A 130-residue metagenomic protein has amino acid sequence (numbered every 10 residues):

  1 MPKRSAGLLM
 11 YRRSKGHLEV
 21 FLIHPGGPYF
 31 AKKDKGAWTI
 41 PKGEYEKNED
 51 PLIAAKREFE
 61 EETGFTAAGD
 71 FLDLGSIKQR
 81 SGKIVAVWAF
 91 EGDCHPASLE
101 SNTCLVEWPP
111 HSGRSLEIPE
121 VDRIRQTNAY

Functional and structural regions predicted by a protein language model:
M1-I40, W88: N-terminal strand-loop-strand
P2, S14, Q79-S81, E117-P119: Extracellular/periplasmic catalytic domains that process cell-envelope and extracellular macromolecules
K15-H17, G27-F30, E46, S81-G82 (+1 more regions): Short, charged/polar surface micro-motifs in flexible loops or helix N-caps
I23, L74, T127: Hydrophobic residues at beta-strand termini and immediately following loops that shape nucleotide-binding pockets
Y29-F30, I77, S115-E117: Short secondary-structure boundary/capping segments
T39-L74: The catalytic Nudix box helix
S76-G113, R125: Active-site-adjacent beta-strand/loop module that shapes the phosphate/pyrophosphate-binding cleft
G113-Y130: Alpha-helix-centered segments that form part of catalytic cores
